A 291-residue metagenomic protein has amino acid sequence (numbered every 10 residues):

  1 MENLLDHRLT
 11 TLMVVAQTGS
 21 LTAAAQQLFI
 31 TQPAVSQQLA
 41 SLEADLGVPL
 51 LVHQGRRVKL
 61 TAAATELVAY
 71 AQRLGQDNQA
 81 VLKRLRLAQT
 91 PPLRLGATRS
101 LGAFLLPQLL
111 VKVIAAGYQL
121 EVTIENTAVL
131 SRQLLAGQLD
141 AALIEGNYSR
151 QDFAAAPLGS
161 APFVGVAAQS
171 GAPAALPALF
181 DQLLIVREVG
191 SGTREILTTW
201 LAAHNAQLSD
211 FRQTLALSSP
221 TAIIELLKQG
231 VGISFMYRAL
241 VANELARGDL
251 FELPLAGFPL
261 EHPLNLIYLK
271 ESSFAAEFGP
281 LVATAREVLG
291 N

Functional and structural regions predicted by a protein language model:
R8, D45-L46, E66-Q89: Alpha-helical linker/hinge and terminal dimerization helices associated with HTH transcriptional regulators
M13-T31: Short helix-boundary/capping micro-motifs
S41-L60: A short LG(V/I)-centered, amphipathic sequence patch enriched for acidic residue(s) preceding the LG motif
T90-Q151: Central regulatory/effector-binding core of bacterial HTH transcription factors
E125-Q182, P259: Acidic, Gly/Pro-rich loop/turn segments at junctions of secondary structure
V129, L135-Q138, E145, A206-L253: Hydrophobic hinge/microswitch elements
L183-A206, A275: Secondary-structure junction motif
F251-N291: A late-sequence structural motif
